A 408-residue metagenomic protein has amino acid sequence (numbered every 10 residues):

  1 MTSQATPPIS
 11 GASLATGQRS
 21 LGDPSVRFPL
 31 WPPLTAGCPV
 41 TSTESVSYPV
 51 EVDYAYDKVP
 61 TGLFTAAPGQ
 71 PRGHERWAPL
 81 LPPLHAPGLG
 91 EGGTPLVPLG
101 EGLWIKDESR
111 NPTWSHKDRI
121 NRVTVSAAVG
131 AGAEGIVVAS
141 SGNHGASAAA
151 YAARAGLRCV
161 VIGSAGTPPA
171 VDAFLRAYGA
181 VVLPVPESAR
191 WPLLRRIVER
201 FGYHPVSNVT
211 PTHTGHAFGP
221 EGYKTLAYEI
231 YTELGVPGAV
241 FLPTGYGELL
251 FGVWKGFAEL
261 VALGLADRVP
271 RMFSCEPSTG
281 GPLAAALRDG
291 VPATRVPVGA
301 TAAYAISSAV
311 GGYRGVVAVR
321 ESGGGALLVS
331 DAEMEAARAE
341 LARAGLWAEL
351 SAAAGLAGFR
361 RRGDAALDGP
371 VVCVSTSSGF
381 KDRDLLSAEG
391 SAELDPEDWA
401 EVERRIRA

Functional and structural regions predicted by a protein language model:
T2-A408: PLP-dependent amino-acid enzyme catalytic core
